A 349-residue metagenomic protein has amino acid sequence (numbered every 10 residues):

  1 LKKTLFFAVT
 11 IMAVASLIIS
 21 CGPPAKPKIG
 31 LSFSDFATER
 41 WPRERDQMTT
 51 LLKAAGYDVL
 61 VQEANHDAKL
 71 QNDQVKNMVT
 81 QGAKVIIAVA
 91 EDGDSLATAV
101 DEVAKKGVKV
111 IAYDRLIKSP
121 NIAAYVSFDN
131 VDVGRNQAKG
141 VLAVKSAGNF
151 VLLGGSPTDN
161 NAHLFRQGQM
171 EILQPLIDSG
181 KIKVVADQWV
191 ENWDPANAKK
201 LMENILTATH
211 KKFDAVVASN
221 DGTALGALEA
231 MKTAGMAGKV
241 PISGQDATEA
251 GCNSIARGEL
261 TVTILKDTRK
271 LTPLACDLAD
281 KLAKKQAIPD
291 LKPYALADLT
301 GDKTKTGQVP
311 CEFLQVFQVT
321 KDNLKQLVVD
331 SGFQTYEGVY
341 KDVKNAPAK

Functional and structural regions predicted by a protein language model:
L1-A8: Bacterial N-terminal signal peptides that target proteins for export
A8, C21-K349: A residue-level marker of the well-folded mature domains of exported/periplasmic proteins
A8-S16: Bacterial N-terminal signal peptides
